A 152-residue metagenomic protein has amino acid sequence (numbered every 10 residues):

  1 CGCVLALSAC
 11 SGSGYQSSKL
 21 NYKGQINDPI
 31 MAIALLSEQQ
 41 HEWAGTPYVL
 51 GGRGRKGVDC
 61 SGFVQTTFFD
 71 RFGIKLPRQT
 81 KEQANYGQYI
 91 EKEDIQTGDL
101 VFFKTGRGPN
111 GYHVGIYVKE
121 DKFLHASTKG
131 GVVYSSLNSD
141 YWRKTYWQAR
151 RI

Functional and structural regions predicted by a protein language model:
C1-C3: Sec-dependent N-terminal signal peptides
A6-A9: C-terminal motif of bacterial Sec signal peptides marking the signal peptidase cleavage site
S11-A32, I74, Y89-I90, R107 (+2 more regions): Aromatic- and glycine-rich peptidoglycan recognition patches
K23, T46-T97: Catalytic cysteine-centered active-site loop
I30, A34-H41, P77, E82 (+1 more regions): Mature, folded catalytic cores of secreted/periplasmic enzymes
G98-D99, D121: Structural motif
